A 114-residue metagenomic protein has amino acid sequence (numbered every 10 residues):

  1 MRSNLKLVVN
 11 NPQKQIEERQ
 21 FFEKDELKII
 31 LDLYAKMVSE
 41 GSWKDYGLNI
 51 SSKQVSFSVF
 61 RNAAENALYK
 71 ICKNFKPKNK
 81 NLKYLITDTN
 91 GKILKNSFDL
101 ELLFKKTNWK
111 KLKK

Functional and structural regions predicted by a protein language model:
R2-N10, Y69-N90: Short aromatic-glycine-(Arg/Gly/Cys) micro-motifs in beta-strand/loop hairpins
R2-N4, E65, L100: Generic N-terminal initiation segments characterized by hydrophobic and/or small/turn-forming residues
N4-V55: Negatively charged, low-complexity tracts enriched in Asp/Glu with abundant Ser/Thr
V9, Q54-S56, E65-A67, N79 (+2 more regions): Residues in flexible loops and secondary-structure boundaries
K14-Q15, K24, S52, A67 (+1 more regions): Generic alpha-helix detector with strongest preference for long hydrophobic helices that associate with membranes
S42-S56, F60-A67, T89-N90, K114: Basic nucleic-acid-binding interfaces
N79-K114: Short, compact, well-ordered microdomains
